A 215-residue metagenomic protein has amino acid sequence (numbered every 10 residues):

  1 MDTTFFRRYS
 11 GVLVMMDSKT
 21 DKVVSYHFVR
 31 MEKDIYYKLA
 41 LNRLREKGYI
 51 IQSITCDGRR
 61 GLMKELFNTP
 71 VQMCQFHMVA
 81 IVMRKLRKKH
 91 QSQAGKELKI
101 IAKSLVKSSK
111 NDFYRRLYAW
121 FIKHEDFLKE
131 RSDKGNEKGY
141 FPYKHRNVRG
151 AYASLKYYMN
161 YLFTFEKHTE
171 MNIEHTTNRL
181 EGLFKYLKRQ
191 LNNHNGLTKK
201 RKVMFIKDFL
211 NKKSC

Functional and structural regions predicted by a protein language model:
M1-R60, K64-F67, Y158, R179: RNase H-like nuclease fold core
S18, L41-L44, I81, K89 (+4 more regions): Short, charged/polar low-complexity linear motifs in solvent-exposed/disordered segments
D21, R84, K88-S92, K103 (+2 more regions): Alpha-helix capping at helix-to-loop junctions
Y49-R60, L66, K96-C215: Acidic/histidine-rich catalytic cores and adjacent linkers of DNA breakage/strand-transfer/modification proteins
S53-K99: Conserved beta-strand -> loop -> alpha-helix junction used to position metal-binding or nucleic-acid-contacting
